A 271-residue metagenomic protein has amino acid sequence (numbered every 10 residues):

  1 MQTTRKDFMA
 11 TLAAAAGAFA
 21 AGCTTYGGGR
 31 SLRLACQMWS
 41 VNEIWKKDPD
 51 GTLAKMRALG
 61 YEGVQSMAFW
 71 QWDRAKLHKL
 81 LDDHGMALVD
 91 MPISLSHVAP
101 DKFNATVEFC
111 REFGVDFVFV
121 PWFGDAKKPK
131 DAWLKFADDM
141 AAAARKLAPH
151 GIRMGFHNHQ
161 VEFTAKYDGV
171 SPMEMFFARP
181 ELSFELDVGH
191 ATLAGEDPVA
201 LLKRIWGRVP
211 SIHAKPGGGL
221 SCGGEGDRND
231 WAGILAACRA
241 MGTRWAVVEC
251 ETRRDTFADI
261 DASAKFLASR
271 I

Functional and structural regions predicted by a protein language model:
M1-A16: N-terminal secretory signal peptides and thylakoid transit peptides that target proteins across membranes
A13, A20, G63, W70 (+3 more regions): Active-site acidic/histidine proton-transfer and metal-coordination neighborhood in alpha/beta enzyme cores
G22-K47, K55: C-terminal segment of N-terminal export signals and the immediately downstream linker at the start of the mature
G29, L53-A58, W72-L88, K102-V115 (+4 more regions): Acidic (Asp/Glu)-rich catalytic clusters
C36, M56, V64, L81 (+6 more regions): Conserved, mostly hydrophobic/aromatic
N42-K46, Q65-A75, S94-K102, D125-D131 (+4 more regions): Acidic-and-aromatic substrate-binding clefts and catalytic sites of carbohydrate-active enzymes
V64, P149-L235: Acidic/histidine-rich catalytic cores of soluble enzymes
F257-I271: C-terminal helical cap(s) of enzyme catalytic domains, especially alpha/beta-barrels
